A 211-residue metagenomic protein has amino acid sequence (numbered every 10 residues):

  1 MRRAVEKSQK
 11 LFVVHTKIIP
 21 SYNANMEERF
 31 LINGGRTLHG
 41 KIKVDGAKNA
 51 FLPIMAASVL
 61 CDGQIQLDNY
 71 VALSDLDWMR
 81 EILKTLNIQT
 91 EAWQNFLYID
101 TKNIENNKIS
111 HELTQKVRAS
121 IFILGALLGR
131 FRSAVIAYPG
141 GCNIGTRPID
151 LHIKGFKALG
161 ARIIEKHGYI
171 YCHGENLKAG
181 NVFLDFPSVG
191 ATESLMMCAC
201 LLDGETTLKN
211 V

Functional and structural regions predicted by a protein language model:
K7-K10, K17-I18: Polybasic, lysine-rich low-complexity intrinsically disordered segments
T16-V211: Structural preference for solvent-exposed beta-strand-turn elements and adjacent flexible terminal/loop segments within
